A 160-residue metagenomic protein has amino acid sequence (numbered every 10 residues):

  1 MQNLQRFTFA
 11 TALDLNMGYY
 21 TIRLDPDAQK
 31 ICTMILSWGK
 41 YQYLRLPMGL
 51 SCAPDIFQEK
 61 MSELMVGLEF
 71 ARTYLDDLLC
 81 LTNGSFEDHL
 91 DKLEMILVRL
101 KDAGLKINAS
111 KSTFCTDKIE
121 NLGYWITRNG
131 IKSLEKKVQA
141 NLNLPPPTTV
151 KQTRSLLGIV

Functional and structural regions predicted by a protein language model:
M1-V160: Retroelement reverse transcriptase polymerase core
